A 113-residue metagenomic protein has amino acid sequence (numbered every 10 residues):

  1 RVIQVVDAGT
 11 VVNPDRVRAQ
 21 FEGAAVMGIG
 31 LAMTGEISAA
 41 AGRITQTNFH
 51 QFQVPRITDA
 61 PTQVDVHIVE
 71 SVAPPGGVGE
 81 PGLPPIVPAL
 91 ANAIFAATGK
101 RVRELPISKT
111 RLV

Functional and structural regions predicted by a protein language model:
R1-V113: Cofactor-binding beta-sheet edge motifs in enzyme active sites
